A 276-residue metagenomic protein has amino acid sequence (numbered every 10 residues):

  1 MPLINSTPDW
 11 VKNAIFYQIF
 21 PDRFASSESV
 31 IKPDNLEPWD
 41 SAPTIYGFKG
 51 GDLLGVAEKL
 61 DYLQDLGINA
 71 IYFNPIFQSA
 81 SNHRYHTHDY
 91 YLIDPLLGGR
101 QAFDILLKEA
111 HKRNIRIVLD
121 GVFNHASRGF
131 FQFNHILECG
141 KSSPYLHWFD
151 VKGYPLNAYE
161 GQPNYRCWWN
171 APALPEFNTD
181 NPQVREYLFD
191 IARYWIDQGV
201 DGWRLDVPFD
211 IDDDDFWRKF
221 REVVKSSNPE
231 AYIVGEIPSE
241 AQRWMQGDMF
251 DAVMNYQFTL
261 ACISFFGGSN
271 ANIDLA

Functional and structural regions predicted by a protein language model:
M1-L119, N124-A126, F131-H135, N170 (+1 more regions): N-terminal structural segment of carbohydrate-active enzymes
P8, K32-L36, N82-D94, F123-E160 (+2 more regions): Aromatic- and acidic-residue-enriched segments that line the glycan-binding/catalytic groove of carbohydrate-active
A42, D201-D206: Glycine- and acidic
I45-F48, D52, P95, G99 (+3 more regions): Residue-level preference for long, well-ordered alpha-helices that form the structural scaffold of enzyme catalytic
D52, V56-K59, A102, L106 (+5 more regions): Alpha-helical packing segments of well-folded alpha/beta enzyme cores
L107-R116, H125, F130, N134-K141 (+2 more regions): Active-site-proximal helices and loops of the catalytic beta/alpha 8
S127-Q198, D206-P208: Active-site-adjacent "subsite" loops/lids of carbohydrate-active enzymes
